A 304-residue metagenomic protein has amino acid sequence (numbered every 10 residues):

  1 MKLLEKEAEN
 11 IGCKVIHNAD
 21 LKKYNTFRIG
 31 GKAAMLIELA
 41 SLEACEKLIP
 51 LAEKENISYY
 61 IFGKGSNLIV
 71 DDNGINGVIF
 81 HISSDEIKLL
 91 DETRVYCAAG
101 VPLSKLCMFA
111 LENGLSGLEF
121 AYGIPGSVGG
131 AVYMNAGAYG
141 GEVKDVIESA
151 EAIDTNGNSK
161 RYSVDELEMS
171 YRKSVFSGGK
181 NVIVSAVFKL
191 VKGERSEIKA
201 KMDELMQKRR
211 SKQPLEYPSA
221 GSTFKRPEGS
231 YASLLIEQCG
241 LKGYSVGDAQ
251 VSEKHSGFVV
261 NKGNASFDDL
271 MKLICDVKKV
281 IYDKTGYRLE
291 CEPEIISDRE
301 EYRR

Functional and structural regions predicted by a protein language model:
K2-V128: Anion-binding (especially nucleotide phosphate/pyrophosphate-binding) glycine-rich loop and adjoining beta-alpha core
I16-H17, I153-C275, K279-V280, K284-R304: Phosphate/pyrophosphate- and phosphate-bearing ligand-binding catalytic cores of soluble enzymes
R28, Y96-A98, E119, G123 (+5 more regions): Conserved beta-strand segments that form the floor/walls of ligand-binding pockets within enzyme and binding domains
G30, I37-L42, I69-I87, Y133-V164 (+1 more regions): Structural signature of FAD isoalloxazine-binding scaffolds in flavoprotein oxidoreductases
E55, F62-K64, V146, Y217-P218 (+1 more regions): Short, basic and Ser/Thr-rich N-terminal targeting/leader segments
S104, M134-A136, E166-Y171: Short acidic (Asp/Glu) patches
A110-E148, S219: A gly/ser-rich beta-alpha-beta helix-loop segment of oxidoreductase catalytic cores
